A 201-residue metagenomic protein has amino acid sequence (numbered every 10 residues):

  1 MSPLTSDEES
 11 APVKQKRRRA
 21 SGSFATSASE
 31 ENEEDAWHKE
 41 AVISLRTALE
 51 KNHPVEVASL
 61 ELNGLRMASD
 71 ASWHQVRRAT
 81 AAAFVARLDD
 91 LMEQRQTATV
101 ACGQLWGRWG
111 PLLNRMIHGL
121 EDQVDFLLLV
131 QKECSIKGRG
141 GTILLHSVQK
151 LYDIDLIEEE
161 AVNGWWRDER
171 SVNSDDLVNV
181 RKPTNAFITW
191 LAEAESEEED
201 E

Functional and structural regions predicted by a protein language model:
M1-E201: Long alpha-helical repeat solenoid scaffolds
